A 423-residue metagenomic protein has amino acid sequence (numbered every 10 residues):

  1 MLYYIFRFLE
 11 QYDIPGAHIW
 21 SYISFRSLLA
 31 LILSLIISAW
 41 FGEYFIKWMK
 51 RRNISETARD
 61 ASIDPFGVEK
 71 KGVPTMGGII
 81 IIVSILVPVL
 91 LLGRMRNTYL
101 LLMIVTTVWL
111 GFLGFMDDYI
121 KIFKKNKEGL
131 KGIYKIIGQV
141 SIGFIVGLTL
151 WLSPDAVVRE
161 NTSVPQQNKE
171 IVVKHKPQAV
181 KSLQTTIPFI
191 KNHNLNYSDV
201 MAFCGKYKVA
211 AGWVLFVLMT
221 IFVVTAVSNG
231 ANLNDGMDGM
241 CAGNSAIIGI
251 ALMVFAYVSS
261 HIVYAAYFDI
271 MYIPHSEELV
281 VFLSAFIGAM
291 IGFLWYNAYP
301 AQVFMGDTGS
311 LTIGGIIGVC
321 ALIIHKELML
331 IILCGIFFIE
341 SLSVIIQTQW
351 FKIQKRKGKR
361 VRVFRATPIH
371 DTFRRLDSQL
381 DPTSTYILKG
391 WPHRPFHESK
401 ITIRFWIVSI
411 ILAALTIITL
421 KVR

Functional and structural regions predicted by a protein language model:
L2-Y44, V83-F112, Q139, F144-T185 (+1 more regions): Alpha-helical transmembrane segments
H18, K121-K131: Membrane interface segments of multi-pass transport proteins and intramembrane proteases
W20, K71-G72, P188, N192-A211 (+1 more regions): Short aromatic-rich membrane-water interface segments that cap or initiate transmembrane helices in multi-pass membrane
E43-A61: Membrane-interface helix-loop junction between the first two transmembrane segments
R59-V73, K127-G138: Juxtamembrane helix-capping/reentrant segments at transmembrane boundaries
A61-K70, K125, M201-V209, A266-P274 (+1 more regions): Short juxtamembrane and helix-loop transition motifs at transmembrane-helix boundaries in membrane proteins
